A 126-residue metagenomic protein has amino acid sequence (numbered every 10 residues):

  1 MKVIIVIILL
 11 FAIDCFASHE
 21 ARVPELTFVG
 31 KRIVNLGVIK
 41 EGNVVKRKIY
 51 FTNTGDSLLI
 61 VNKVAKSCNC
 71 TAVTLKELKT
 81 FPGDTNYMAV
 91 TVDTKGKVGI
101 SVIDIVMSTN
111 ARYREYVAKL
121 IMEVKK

Functional and structural regions predicted by a protein language model:
V3-I13: Sec-dependent N-terminal signal peptides
F16-T54, V124-K126: Beta-sheet-dominated interaction scaffolds and their linkers
E41-K48, K95-D104: Short, solvent-exposed loop/turn segments enriched in Ser/Thr/Gly
Y50-N53, V92, M107, M122: Hydrophobic beta-strand positions in extracellular immunoglobulin-like domains
T54-S57, G96, A111: Short, acidic/polar linear motifs in exposed loop/turn regions
D56-Y87: Surface-exposed binding patches on compact interaction domains or structured appendages
M88-G96: Short, hydrophobic beta-strand segments
V98-K126: Terminal connector regions
